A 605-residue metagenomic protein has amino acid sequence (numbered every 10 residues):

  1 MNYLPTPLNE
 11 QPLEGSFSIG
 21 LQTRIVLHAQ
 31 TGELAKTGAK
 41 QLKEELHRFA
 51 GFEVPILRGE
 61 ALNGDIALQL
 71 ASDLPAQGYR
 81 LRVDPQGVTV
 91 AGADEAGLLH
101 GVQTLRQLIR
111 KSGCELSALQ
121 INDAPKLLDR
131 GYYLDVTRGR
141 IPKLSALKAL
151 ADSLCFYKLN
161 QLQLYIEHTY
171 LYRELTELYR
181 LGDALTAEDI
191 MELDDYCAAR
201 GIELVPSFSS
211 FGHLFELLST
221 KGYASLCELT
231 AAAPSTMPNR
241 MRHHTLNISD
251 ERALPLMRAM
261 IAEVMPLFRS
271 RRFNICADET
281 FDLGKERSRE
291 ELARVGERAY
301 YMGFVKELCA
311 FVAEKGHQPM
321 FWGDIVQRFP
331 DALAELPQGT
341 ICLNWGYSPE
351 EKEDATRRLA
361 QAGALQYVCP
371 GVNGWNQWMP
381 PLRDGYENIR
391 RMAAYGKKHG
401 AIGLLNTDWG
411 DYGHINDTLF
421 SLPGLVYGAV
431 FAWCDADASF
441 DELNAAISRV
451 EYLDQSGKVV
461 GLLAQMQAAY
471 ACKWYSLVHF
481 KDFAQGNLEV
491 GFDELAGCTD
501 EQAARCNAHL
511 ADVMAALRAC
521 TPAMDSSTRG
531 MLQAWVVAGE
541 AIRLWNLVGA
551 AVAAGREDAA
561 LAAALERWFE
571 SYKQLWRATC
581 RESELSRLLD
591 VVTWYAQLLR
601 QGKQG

Functional and structural regions predicted by a protein language model:
M1-E14, S18-L21, A35-A39, L81 (+6 more regions): Substrate-binding groove of N-acetylhexosamine-processing glycoside hydrolases
M1-R130, R391, H414: Contiguous, structured surface segment used for ligand recognition
Q30-T31, R138-R140, S348: A generic structural motif
L57-D65, Y170-R173, E177-Y179, P330 (+1 more regions): Beta-rich nucleic-acid/ligand-interaction surfaces
E60-A61, H168-T169, S210-G212, V326 (+2 more regions): Conserved beta-strand edge residues that scaffold enzyme active sites
T104-L127, C155-Q163, G222, R271 (+1 more regions): Conserved oxyanion/phosphate-binding beta-strand-loop segments in alpha/beta enzyme cores
L119-T137, Y367-N376: N-terminal small/glycine-rich loop or linker at the start of catalytic domains across soluble metabolic enzymes
L128-G323, E335, I341-L343, G396: Substrate-binding cleft of carbohydrate-active enzyme catalytic domains
